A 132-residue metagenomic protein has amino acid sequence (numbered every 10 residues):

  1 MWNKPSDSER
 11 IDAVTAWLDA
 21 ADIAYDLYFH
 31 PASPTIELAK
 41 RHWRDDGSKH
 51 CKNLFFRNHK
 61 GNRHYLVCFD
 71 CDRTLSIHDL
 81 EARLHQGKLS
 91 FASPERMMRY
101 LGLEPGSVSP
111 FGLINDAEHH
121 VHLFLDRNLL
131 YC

Functional and structural regions predicted by a protein language model:
M1-C132: Extended, low-hydrophobicity, polar/charged segments
